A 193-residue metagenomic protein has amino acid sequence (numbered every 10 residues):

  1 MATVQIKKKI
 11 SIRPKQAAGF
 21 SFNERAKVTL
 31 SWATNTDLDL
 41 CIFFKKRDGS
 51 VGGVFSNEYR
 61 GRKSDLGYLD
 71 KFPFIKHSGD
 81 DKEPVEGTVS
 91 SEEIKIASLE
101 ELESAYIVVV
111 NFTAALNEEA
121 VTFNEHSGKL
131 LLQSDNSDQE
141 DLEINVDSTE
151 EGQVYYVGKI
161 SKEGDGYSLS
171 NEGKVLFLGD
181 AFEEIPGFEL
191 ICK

Functional and structural regions predicted by a protein language model:
M1-K193: Intrinsic-disorder/low-complexity signal
